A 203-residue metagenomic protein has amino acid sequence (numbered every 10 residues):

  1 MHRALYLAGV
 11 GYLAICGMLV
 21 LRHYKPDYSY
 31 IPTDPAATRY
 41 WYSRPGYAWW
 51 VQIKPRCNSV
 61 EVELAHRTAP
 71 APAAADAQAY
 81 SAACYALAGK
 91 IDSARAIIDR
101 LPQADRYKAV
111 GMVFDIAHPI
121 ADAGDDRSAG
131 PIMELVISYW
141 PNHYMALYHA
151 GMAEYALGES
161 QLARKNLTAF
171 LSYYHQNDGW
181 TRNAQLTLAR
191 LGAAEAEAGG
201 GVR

Functional and structural regions predicted by a protein language model:
G9-D76: N-terminal leader/linker segments that initiate helical-solenoid repeat arrays
R67, R100-P102, L135-V136, A169-Y173: Canonical positions in the second alpha-helix
P72, R106-Y107, P141, H175: Short coil turns that delineate tetratricopeptide repeat
D76, V110-G111, M145, G179 (+1 more regions): Start-of-helix register in tetratricopeptide repeats
A79-D92, A96-Y139: Alpha-helical adaptor scaffolds
L87, D122, A156, T187-A194: Register position in tetratricopeptide repeats
Y155-D178, A189: TPR/TPR-like (Sel1-like) alpha-helical repeat modules
